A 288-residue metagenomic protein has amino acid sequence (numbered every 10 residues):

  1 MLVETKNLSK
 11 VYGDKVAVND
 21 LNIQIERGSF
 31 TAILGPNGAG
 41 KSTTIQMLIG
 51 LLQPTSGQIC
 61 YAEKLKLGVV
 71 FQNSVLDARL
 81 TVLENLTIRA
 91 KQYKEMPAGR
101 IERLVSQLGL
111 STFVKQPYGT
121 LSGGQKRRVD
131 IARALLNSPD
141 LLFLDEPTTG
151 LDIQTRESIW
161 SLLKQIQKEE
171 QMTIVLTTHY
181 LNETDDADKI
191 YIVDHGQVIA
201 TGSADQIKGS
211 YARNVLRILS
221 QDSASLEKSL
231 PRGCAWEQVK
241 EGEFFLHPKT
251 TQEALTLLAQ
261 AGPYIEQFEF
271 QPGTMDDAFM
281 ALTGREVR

Functional and structural regions predicted by a protein language model:
T87, A98-F113: Conserved ABC ATPase "signature" region
P117-L121: Conserved ABC ATPase signature
S138: Conserved catalytic motifs of ABC-family nucleotide-binding domains
L142-D145: Catalytic Walker B motif of ABC-type/P-loop ATPase nucleotide-binding domains
L162-F245: ABC transporter nucleotide-binding domain
V215-R288: Short, charged/small-residue-rich alpha-helical element at the C-terminal edge of ABC transporter nucleotide-binding
